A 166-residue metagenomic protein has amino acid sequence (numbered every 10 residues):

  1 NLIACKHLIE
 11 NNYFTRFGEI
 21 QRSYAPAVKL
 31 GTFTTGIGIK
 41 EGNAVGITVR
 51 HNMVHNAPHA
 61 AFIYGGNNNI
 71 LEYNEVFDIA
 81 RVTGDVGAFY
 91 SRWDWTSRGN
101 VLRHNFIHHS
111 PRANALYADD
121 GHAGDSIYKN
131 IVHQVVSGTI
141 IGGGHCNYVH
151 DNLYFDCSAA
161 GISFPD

Functional and structural regions predicted by a protein language model:
N1, R22-E41, N56-A60, T83-D94 (+3 more regions): Extracellular beta-strand/beta-solenoid scaffold signature
A4-E19, K29, V45-P58, N67-R81 (+3 more regions): Right-handed parallel beta-helix
I39-E41, T48, I141: Residue-level signal for well-ordered alpha-helical segments
D120, G143: Conserved strand-loop elements at the edges of beta-sheets that form or border functional pockets
